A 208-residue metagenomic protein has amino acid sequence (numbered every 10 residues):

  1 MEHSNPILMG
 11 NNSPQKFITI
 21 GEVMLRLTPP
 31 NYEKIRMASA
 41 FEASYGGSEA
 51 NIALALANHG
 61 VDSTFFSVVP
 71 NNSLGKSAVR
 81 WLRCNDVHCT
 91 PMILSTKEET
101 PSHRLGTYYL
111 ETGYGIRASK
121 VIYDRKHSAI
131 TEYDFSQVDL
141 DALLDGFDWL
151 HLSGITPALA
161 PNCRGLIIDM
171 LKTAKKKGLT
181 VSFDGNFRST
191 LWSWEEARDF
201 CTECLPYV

Functional and structural regions predicted by a protein language model:
M1-E2, F147: Non-catalytic pre-domain segments flanking phosphatase-related domains
E2-S4, A129-Q137, L191-E196: Short gly/ser/thr-rich secondary-structure transition/capping motifs
E2-T90, Y114-I116, Y133-F135: Glycine-rich phosphate/adenosyl-contacting loop at the front of the ribokinase-like
G10-S13, A142-D148, T173-G178: Glycine-rich phosphate/diphosphate-binding loops that line cofactor/substrate pockets in enzymes
T19-I20, P91, Y123, S182-F183: General beta-strand structural signal in soluble alpha/beta enzymes
A38-A40, F65-F66, R125-K126, P157-A158 (+1 more regions): Short, contiguous strand/loop micro-motifs
D62, F66-G154: Conserved N-terminal subdomain of the carbohydrate kinase-like
W149, I155-V208: Conserved beta-alpha-beta core of the PfkB/ribokinase-like small-molecule kinase fold
